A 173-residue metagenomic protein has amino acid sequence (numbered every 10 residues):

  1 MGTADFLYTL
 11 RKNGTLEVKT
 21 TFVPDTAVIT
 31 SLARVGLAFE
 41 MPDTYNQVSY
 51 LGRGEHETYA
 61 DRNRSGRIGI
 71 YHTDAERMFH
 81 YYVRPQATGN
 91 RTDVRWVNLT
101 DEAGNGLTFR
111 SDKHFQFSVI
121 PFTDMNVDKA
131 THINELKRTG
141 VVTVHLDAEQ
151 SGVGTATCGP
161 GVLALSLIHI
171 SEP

Functional and structural regions predicted by a protein language model:
M1-L167, S171: Beta-strand/loop-rich accessory regions of lumenal/periplasmic or secreted enzymes, predominantly carbohydrate-active
